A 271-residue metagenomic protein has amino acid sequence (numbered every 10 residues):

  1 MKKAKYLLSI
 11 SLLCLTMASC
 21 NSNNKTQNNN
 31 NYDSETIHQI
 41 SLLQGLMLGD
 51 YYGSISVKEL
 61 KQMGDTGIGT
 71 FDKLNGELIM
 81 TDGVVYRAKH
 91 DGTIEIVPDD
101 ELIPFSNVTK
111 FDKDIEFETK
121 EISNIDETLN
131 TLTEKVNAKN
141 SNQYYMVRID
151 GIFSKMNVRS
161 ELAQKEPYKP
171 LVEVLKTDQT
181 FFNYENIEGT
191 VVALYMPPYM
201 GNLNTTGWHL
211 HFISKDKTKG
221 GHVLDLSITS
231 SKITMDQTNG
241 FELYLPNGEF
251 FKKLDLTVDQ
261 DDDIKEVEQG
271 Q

Functional and structural regions predicted by a protein language model:
M1-L8: Bacterial N-terminal signal peptides that target proteins for export
T16-S19: C-terminal motif of bacterial Sec signal peptides marking the signal peptidase cleavage site
S22-Y32: Bacterial Sec signal peptide processing site at the extreme N-terminus
L42-T109: N-terminal low-complexity or amphipathic/hydrophobic leaders
A88-K139: A glycine-rich, hydrophobic loop/mini-helix early in the fold
T133-L194, G201-L203: Long, positively charged binding patches that form subdomain-scale interaction surfaces for polyanionic ligands
T205-I213: Histidine-centered divalent-metal-coordination microenvironment in nucleic-acid enzymes
S214-T257: A hydrophobic, small-residue-rich beta->alpha segment in the mid-to-C-terminal subdomain of diverse proteins
